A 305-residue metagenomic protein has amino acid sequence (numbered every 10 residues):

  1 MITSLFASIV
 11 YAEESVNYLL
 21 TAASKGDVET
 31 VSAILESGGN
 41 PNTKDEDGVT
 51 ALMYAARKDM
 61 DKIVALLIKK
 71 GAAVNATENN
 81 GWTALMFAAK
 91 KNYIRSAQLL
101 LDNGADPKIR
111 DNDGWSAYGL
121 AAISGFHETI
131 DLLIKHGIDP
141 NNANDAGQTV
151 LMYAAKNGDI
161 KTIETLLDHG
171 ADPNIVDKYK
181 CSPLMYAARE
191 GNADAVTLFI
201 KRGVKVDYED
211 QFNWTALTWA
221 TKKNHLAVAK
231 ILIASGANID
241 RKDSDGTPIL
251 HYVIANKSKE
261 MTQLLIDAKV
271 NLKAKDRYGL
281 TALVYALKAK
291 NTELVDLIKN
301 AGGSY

Functional and structural regions predicted by a protein language model:
M1-L5: Bacterial N-terminal signal peptides
S8-L19, H136, H169, R202 (+4 more regions): Ankyrin-repeat-protein effector appendages
A12-T50, Y54: N-terminal segments that cap or nucleate solenoid repeat domains
T21-G26, Y54-M60, F87-Y93, L120-F126 (+5 more regions): Ankyrin repeat A-helix N-terminal signature
D27-L35, M60-I68, Y93-L101, F126-I134 (+5 more regions): Ankyrin repeat structural motif
